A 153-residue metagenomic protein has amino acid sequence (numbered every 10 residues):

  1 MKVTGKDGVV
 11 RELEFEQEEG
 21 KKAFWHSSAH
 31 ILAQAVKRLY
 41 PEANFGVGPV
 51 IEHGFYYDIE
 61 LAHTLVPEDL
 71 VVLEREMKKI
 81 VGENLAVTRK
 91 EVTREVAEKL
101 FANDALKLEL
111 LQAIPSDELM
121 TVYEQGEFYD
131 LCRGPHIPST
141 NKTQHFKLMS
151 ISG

Functional and structural regions predicted by a protein language model:
M1-F24, N44-V50, Y56-G153: Auxiliary tRNA-acceptor-end handling modules of aminoacyl-tRNA synthetases
K21-L39: Active/ligand-binding-proximal structured segments within catalytic/core domains that scaffold catalytic residues
